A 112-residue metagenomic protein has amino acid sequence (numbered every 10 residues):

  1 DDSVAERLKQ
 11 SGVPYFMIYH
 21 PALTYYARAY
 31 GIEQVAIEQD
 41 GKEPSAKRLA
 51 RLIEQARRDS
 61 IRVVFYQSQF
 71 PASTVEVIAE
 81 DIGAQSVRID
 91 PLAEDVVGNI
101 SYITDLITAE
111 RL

Functional and structural regions predicted by a protein language model:
D1-L112: Extracytoplasmic metal-acquisition and chelation regions
